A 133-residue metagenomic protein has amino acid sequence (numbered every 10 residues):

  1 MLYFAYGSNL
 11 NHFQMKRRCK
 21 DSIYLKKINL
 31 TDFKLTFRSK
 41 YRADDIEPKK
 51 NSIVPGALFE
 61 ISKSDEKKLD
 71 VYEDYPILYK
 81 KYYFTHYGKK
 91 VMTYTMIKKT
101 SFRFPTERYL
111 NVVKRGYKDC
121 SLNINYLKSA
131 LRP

Functional and structural regions predicted by a protein language model:
M1-P133: Glycine-aromatic micro-motifs
